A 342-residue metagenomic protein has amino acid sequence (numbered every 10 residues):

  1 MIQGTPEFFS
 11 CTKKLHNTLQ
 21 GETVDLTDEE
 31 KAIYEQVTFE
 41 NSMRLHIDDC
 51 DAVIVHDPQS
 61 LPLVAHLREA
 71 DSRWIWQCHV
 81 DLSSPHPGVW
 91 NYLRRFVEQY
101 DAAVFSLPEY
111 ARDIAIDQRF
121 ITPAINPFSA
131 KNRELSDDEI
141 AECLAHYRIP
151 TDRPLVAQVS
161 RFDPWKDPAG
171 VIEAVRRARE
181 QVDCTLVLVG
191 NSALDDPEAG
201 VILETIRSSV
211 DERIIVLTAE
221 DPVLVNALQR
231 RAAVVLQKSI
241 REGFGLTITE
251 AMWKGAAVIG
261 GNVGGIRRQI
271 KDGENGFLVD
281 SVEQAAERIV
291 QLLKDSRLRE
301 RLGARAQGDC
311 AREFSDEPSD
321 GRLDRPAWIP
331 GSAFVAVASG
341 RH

Functional and structural regions predicted by a protein language model:
M1-C50, R112, I121-P127: A conserved catalytic-core segment of Leloir-type glycosyltransferases
A145-K166, I172, L186-V187: Conserved donor-binding/catalytic core segment of Leloir-type glycosyltransferases
G190, A199-A227: Nucleotide-activated donor-binding/catalytic signature segment of Leloir-type glycosyltransferases, i.e., the conserved
N226, T249-W253, R267-R268, E274: Short alpha-helical segment that forms part of, or immediately flanks, the ligand-binding pocket in carbohydrate-active
I240: Aromatic "clamp/platform" in nucleotide-sugar-dependent glycosyltransferases that forms part of the donor/acceptor
A257-G260: Short hydrophobic beta-strand element within catalytic cores of glycosyltransferases and related nucleotide-activated
D272-E283, Q291-S296: Conserved acidic donor-binding segment of nucleotide-sugar-dependent glycosyltransferases
Q291, L298-R312, S319-R325, I329: A short, well-ordered alpha-helix in the C-terminal region of glycosyltransferases
